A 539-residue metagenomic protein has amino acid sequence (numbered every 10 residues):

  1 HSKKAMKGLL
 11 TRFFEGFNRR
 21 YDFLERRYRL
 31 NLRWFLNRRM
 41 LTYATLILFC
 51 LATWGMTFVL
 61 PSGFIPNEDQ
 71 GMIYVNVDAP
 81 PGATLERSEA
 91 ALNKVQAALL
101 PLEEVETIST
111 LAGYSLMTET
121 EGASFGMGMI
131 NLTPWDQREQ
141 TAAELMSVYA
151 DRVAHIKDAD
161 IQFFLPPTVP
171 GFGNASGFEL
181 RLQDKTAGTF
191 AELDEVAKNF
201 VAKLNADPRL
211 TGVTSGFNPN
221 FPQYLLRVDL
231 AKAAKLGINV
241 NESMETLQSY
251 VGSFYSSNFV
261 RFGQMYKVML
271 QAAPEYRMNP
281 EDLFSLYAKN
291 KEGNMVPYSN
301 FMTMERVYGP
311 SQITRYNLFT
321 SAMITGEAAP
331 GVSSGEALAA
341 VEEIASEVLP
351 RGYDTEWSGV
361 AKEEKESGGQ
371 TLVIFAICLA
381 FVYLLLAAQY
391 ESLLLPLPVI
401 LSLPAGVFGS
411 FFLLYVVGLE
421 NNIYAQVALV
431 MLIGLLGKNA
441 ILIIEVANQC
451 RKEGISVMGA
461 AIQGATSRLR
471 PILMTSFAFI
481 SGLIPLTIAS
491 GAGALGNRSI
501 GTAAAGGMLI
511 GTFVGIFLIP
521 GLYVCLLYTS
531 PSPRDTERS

Functional and structural regions predicted by a protein language model:
H1-A5: Hydrophobic alpha-helical segments
M6-I65: Signature of alpha-helical transmembrane segments and their immediate interfacial
E25-R39, P61, I65, Q96 (+5 more regions): Alpha-helical membrane-interface segments at transmembrane helix boundaries
T42-A44, F375-A376, P396-I400, G501: Hydrophobic alpha-helical transmembrane segments
L46-A83, Q137, F163, N174-S176 (+1 more regions): Transmembrane helices with small-residue packing motifs
G55, Y74, R87-T110, G122-P222 (+4 more regions): Surface-exposed amphipathic alpha-helical segments in non-transmembrane regions that serve as interaction surfaces
Y353, F381-R468, L473-A492, G506 (+2 more regions): Hydrophobic transmembrane alpha-helices and their membrane-interface caps in long multi-pass transport proteins
Y528-D535: Conserved small/polar residues in nucleotide/adenosyl-binding loops
